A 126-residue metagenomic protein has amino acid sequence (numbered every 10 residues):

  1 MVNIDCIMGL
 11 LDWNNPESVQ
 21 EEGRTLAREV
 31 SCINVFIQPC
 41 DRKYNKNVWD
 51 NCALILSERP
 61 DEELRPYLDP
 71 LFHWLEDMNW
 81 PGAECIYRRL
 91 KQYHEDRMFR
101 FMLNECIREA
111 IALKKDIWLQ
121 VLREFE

Functional and structural regions predicted by a protein language model:
M1-L10, V30-D41, D61-H73, E95-I107: Amphipathic alpha-helical scaffolding segments comprising HEAT/armadillo-like alpha-solenoid repeats
N3-T25: Short terminal alpha-helical segments
G9-E17, D41-N47, H73-P81, R108-L113: Short coil turns that connect the paired helices of HEAT/ARM alpha-solenoid repeats
S18-E29, W49-E62, H73-D77, P81-Y93 (+1 more regions): Structural detector for internal amphipathic alpha-helices that build alpha-solenoid repeat scaffolds
G23, P39, K43, L68 (+5 more regions): Generic preference for flexible, low-structure residues
V35-L54: Generic amphipathic, hydrophobic interface segment in small proteins and small subunits
C106-E109, L122-E124: Short, intrinsically disordered/low-complexity patches at protein termini and at juxtamembrane boundaries
